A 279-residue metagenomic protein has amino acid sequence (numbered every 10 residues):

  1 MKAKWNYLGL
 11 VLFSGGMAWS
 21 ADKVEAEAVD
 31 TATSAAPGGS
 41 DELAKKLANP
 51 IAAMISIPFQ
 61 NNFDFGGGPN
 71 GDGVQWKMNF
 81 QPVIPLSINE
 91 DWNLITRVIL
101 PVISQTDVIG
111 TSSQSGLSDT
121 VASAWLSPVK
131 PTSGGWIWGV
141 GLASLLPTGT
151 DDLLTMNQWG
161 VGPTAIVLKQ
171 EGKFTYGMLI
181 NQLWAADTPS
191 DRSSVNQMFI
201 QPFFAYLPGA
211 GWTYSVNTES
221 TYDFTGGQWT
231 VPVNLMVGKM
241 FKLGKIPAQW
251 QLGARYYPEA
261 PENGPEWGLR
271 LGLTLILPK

Functional and structural regions predicted by a protein language model:
M1-W5: Positively charged n-region of N-terminal signal peptides that target proteins for export
Y7-G16: Bacterial N-terminal signal peptides
K23-K279: Transmembrane beta-barrel domains of Gram-negative outer membranes and organellar outer membranes
